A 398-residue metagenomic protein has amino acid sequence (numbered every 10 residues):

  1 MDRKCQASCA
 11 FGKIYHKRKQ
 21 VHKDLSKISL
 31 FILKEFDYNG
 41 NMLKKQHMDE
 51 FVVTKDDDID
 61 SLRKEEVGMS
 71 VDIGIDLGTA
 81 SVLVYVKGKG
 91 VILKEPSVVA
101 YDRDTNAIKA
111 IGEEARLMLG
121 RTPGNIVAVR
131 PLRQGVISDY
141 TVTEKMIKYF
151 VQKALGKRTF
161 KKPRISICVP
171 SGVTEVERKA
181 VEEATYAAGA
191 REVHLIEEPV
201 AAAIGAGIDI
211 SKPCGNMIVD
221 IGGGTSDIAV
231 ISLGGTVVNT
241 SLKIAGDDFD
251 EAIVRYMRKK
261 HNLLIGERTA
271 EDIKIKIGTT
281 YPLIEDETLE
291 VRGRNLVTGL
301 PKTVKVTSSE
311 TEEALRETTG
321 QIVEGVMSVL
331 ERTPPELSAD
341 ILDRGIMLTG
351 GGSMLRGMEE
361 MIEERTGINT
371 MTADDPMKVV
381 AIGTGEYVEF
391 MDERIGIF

Functional and structural regions predicted by a protein language model:
D2-A7, F11: Extreme N-terminal basic, low-complexity initiation segments that serve as generic localization/processing leaders
F11, Y15, F31, F36-Y38 (+1 more regions): Aromatic (phenylalanine/tyrosine) cluster motif
D37-I221, A229-M347, S353-F398: Nucleotide/phosphate-binding catalytic cleft detector across ATP-hydrolyzing and phosphate-transferring enzymes
